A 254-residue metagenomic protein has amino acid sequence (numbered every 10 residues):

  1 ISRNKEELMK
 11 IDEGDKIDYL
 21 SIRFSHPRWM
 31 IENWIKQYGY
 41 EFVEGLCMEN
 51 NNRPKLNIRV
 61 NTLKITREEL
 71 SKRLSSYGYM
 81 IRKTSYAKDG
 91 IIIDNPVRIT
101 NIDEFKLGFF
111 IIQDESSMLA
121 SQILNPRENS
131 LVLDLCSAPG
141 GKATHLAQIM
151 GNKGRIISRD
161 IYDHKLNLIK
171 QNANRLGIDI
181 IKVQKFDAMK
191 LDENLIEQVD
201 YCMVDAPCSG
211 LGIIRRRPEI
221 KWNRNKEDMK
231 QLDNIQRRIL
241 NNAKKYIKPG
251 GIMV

Functional and structural regions predicted by a protein language model:
I1-V254: S-adenosylmethionine
